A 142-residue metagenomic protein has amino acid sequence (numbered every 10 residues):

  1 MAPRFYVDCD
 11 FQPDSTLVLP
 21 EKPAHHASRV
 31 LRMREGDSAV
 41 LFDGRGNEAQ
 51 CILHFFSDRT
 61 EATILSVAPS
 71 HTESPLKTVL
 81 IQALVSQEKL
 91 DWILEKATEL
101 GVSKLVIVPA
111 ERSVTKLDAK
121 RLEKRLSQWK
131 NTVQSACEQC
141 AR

Functional and structural regions predicted by a protein language model:
M1-S70: N-terminal positively charged helical leader segments and presequences
H71-R142: RNA substrate-binding interface of SAM-dependent RNA methyltransferases
